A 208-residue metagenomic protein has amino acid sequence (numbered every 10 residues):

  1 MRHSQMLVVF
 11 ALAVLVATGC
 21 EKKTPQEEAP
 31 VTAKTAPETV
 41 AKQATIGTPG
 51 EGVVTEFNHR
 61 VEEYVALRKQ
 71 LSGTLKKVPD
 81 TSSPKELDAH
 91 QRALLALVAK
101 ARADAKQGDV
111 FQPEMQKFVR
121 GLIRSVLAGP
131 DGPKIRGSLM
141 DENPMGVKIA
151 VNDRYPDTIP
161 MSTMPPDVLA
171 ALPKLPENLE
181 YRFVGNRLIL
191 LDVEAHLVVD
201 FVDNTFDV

Functional and structural regions predicted by a protein language model:
M1-V8: Bacterial N-terminal signal peptides that target proteins for export
V8-A17: Bacterial N-terminal signal peptides
A17-T18, A29: Short, low-complexity, intrinsically disordered N-terminal modules that encode targeting/processing signals
G19-K23: Bacterial signal peptide processing site
E27-G52, E56: Post-signal peptide N-terminal segment of mature Sec-exported envelope proteins
G50-E114: Early exported N-terminus immediately downstream of N-terminal targeting peptides
A89-M164: Mid-length scaffold segments of soluble, non-membrane domains
R136-V208: Amphipathic, charged alpha-helical segments and their helix-to-coil junctions in extracytoplasmic/peripheral assemblies
